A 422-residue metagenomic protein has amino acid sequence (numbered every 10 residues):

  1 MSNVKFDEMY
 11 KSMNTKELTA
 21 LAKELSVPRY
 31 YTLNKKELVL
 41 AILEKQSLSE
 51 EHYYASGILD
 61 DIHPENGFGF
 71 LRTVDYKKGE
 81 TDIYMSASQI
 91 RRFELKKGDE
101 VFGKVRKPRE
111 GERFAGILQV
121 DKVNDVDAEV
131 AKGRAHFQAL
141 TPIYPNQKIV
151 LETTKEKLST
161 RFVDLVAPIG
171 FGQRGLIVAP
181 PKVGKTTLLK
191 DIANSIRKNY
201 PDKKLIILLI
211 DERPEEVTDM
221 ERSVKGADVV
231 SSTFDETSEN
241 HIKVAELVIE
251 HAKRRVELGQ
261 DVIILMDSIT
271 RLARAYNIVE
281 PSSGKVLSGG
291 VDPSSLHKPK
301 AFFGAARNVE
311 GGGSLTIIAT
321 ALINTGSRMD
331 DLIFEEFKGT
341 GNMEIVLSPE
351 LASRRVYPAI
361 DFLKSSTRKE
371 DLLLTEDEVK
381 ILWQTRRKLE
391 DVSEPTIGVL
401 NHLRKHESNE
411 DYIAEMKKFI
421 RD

Functional and structural regions predicted by a protein language model:
M1-E50: Basic helix-extension-helix modules of the SAP/HeH family
S2, F6, N14-E17, N66 (+3 more regions): OB-fold/S1-family RNA-binding modules
S26-R29, K78-G79, R91, R109-E110 (+5 more regions): Short beta-strands and strand-coil junctions in structured, solvent-facing domains, enriched
V39-A131: N-terminal "pre-motor" subdomain/linker immediately upstream of P-loop NTPase catalytic cores
I42, D61-H63, L71-D75, V105 (+13 more regions): Flexible glycine-/small-residue-rich
E51-A55, L158-F162, V248-K253, F302: Phosphate-interacting basic helix/loop segments used at nucleotide- and nucleic-acid interfaces
P108-I177: P-loop NTP-binding catalytic core
G175, V183-T186, D191-D422: P-loop NTPase catalytic core
